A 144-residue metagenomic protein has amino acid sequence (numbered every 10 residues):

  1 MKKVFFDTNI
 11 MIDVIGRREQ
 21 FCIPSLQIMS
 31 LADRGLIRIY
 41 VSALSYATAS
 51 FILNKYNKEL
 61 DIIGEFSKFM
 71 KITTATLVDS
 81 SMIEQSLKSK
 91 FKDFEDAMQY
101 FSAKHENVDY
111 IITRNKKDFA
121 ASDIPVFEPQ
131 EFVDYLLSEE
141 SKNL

Functional and structural regions predicted by a protein language model:
M1-Y40, N54-D61, V133-L144: Short, well-structured N-terminal submotif of metal-dependent ribonuclease cores
K3, Q27, I72, K104-L144: Acidic, PIN/NYN-like endoribonuclease modules and their adjacent C-terminal/linker elements
F6, Y40-V41, L77, T113: Short beta-strand scaffold positions
N9-I10, L44, K117, E131: Alpha-helix/helix-capping structural signal
R17, L44-S45, E65-K90: Acidic catalytic patch
R34-I39, T74, N107-Y110: Short active-site oxyanion
Q99: Short active-site alpha-helical segment characteristic of glycosyltransferases and processive polysaccharide synthases
